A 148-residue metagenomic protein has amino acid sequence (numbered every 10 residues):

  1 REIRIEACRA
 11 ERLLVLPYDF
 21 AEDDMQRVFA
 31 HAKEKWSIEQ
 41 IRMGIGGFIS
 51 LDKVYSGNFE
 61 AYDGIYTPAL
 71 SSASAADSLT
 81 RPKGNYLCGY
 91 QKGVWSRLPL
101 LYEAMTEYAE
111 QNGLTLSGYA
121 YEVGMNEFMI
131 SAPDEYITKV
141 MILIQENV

Functional and structural regions predicted by a protein language model:
R1-V148: A solvent-exposed interaction/effector surface
